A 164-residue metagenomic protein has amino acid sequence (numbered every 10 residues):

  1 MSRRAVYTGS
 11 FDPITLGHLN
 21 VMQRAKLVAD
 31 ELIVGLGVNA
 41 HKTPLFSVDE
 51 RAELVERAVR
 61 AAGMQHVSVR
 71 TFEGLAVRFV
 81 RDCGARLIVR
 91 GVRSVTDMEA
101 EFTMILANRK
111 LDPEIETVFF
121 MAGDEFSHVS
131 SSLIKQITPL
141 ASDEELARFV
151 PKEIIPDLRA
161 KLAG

Functional and structural regions predicted by a protein language model:
M1-G164: Nucleotidyltransferase catalytic core that binds NTPs
